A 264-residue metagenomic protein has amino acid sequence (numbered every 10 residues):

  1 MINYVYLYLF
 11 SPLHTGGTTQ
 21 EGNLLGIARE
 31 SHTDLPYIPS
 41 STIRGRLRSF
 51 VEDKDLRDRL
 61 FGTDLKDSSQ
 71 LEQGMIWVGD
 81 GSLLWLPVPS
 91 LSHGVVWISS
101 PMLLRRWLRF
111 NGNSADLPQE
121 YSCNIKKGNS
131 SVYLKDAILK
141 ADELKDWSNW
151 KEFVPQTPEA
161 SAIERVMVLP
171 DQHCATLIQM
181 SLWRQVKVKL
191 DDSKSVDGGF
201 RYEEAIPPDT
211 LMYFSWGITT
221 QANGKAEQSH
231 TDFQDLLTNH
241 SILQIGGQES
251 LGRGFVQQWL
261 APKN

Functional and structural regions predicted by a protein language model:
M1-V188, D192-N264: RNA-binding basic/glycine-rich loop and surface signature characteristic of RAMP-family CRISPR effectors
